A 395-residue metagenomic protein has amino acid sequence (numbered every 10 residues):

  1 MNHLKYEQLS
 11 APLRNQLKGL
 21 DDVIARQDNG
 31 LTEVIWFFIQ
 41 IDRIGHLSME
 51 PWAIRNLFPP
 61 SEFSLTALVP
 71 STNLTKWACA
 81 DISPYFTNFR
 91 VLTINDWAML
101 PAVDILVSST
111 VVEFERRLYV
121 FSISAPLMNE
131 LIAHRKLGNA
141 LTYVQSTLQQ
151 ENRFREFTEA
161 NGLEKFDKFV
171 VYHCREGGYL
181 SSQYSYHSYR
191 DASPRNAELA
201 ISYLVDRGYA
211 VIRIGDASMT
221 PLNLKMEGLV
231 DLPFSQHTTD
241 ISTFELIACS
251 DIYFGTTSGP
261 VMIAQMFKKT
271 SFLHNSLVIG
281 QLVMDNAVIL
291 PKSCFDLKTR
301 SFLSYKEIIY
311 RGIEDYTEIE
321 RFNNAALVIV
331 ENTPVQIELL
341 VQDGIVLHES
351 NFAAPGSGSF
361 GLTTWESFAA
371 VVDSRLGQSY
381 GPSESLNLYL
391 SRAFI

Functional and structural regions predicted by a protein language model:
M1-Y85: N-terminal pre-catalytic "stem/leader" segment of glycosyltransferase-like enzymes
V23-L31, L131-R135, Q149-C174: Nucleotide-sugar donor-binding and catalytic loop/hinge architecture of NDP-sugar-dependent glycosyltransferases
Q40-D42, T72-L74, R175-Y179, S218-T220 (+2 more regions): Short, solvent-exposed loop/turn segments at secondary-structure junctions
H46-M49, T243-L290: A donor-sugar binding/catalytic signature common to diverse glycosyltransferases and related nucleotide-sugar
L74-R116: A glycine-rich helix N-cap at a beta->alpha junction
C79-I94, L224-S235, A287-L290: Active-site regions of enzymes building and remodeling cell-envelope glycoconjugates
R116-A160, A287-I395: Leloir-type glycosyltransferase catalytic cores
D167, Y172-L180, Y184, P194-D240 (+1 more regions): Catalytic donor nucleotide-activated moiety binding site of glycosyltransferases and closely related
